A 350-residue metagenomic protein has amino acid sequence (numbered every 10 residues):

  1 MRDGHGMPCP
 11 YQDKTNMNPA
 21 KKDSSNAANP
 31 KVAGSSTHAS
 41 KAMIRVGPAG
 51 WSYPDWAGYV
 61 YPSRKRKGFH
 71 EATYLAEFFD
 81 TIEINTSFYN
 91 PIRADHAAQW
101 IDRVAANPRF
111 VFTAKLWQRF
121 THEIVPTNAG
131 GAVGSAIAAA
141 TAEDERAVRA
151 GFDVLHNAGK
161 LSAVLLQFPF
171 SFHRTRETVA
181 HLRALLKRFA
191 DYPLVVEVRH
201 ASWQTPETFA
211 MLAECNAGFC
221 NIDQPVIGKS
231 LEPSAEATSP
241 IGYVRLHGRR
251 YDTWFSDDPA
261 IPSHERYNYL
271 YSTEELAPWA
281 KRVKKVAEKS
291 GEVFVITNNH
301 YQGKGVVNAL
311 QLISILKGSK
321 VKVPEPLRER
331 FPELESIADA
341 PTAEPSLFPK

Functional and structural regions predicted by a protein language model:
R2-T15: Positively charged N-terminal leader segments that act as targeting/secretion signals
D13-K350: Residues lining hydrophobic/aromatic ligand-binding pockets adjacent to catalytic sites
